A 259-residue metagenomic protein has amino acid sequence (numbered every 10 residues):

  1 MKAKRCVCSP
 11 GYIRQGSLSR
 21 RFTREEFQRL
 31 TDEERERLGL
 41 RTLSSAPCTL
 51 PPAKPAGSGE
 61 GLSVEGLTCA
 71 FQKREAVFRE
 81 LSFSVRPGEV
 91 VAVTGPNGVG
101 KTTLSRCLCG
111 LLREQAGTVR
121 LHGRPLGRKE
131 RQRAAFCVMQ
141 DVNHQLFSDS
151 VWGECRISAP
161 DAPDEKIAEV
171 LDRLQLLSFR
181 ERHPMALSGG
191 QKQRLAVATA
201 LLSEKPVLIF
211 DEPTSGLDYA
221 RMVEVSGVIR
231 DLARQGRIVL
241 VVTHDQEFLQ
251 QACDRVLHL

Functional and structural regions predicted by a protein language model:
T94-P96: The feature captures the beta-strand-to-loop junction immediately N-terminal to the Walker
C109: Helix-to-loop junction immediately C-terminal to a conserved catalytic motif
G117-R131: Conserved ABC transporter NBD signature motif
D164-F179: Conserved ABC ATPase "signature" region
H183-L187, Q191: Conserved ABC ATPase signature
L208-D211: Catalytic Walker B motif of ABC-type/P-loop ATPase nucleotide-binding domains
D218: ABC-family nucleotide-binding domains
